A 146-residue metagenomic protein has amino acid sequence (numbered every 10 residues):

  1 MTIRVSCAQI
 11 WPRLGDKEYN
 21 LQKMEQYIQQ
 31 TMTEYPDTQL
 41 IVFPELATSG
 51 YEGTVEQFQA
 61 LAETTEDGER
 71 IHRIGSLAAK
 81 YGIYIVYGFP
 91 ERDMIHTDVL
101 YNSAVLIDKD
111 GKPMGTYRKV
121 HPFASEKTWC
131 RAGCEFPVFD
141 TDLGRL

Functional and structural regions predicted by a protein language model:
M1, A79-V86, D98-L100, A132: Short, basic and Ser/Thr-rich N-terminal targeting/leader segments
M1-T38: N-terminal active-site segment of His-dependent metallophosphoesterases
T2-D16, V42, S103, T116-R118 (+1 more regions): Active-site-proximal beta-strand elements of phosphoester/diester hydrolases
W11, A47, P90-E91: Catalytic metal-binding/acid-base residues of hydrolase active sites
N20, T31-Q59, A78, I85-V86: Active-site beta-strand/loop signature of hydrolases that rely on acidic residues for catalysis
E66, S76, D93-L146: Active-site catalytic loop in hydrolytic enzyme cores
D67-R92: A short, hydrophobic beta-strand-centered structural micro-motif
